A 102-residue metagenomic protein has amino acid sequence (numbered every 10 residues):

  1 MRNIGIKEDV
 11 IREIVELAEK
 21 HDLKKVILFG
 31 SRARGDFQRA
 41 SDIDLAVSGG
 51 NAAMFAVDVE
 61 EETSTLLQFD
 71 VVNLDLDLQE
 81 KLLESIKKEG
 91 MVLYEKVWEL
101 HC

Functional and structural regions predicted by a protein language model:
M1-K25, A33-R39, S48-C102: Catalytic core of pol beta-like nucleotidyltransferases
